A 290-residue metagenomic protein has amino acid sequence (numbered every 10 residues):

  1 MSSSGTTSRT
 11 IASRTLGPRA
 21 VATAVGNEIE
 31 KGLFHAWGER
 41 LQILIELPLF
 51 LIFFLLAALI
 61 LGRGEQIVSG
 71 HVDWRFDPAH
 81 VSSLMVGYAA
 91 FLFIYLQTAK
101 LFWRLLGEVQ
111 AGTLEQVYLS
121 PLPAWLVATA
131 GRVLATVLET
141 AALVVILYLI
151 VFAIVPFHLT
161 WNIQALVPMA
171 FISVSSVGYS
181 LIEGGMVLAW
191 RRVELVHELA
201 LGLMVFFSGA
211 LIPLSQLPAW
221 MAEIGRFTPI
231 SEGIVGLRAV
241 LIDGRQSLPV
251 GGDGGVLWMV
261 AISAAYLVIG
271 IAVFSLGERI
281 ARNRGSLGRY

Functional and structural regions predicted by a protein language model:
S2-S4: Extreme N-terminal basic, low-complexity initiation segments that serve as generic localization/processing leaders
T6-Y290: Hydrophobic transmembrane alpha-helices and immediately adjacent juxtamembrane helices of multi-pass inner-membrane
